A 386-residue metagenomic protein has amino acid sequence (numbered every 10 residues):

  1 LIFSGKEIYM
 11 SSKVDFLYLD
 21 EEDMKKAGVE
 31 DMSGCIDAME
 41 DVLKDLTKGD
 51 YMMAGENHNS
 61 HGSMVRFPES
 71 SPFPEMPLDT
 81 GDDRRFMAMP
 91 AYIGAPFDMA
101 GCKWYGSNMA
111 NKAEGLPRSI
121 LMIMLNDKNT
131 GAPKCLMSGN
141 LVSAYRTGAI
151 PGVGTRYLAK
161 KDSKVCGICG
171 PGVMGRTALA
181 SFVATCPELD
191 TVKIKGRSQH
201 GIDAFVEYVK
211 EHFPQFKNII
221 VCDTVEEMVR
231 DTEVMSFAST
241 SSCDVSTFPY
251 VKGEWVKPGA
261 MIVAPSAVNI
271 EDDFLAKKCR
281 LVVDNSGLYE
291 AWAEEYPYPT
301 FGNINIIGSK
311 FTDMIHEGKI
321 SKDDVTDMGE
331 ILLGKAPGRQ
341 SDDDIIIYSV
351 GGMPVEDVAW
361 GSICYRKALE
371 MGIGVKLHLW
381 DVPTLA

Functional and structural regions predicted by a protein language model:
Y9-A144, I150-G152, D162, V355 (+3 more regions): N-terminal ligand-binding/catalytic initiation module
D23-V29, V268-N269, D273-T384: Adenosine-phosphate binding glycine-rich loop
L158-V165, E188-L189, K257: Short helix-loop-beta connector
P171-G172: Glycine-rich Rossmann-fold phosphate-binding loop(s) that bind the pyrophosphate of adenine dinucleotide cofactors
T185-H212: NAD(P)-binding Rossmann-fold cofactor-contacting core
K217-T232, Y250-V251: Short acidic low-complexity segments
R230-D231, S242-A260: Rossmann-fold NAD(P) dinucleotide-binding segment
S239-C243, S266-A267, S286: Short glycine-/small-residue-rich Rossmann-like dinucleotide-binding loops
